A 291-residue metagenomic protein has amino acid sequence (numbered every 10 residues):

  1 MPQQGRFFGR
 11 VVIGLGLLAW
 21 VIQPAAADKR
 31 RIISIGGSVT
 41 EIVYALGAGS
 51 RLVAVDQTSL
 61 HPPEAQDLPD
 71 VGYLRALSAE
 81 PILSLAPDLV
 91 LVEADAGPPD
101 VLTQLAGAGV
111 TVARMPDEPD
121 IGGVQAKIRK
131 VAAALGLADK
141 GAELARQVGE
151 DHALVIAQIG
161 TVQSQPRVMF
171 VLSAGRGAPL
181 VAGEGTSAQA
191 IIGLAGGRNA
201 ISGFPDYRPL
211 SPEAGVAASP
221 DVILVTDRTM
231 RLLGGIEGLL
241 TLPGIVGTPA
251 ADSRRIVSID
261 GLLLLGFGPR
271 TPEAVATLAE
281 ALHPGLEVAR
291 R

Functional and structural regions predicted by a protein language model:
R10-W20: Bacterial N-terminal signal peptides
V21-A27: Boundary at the C-terminal end of the N-terminal hydrophobic targeting segment
D28-R31, D88, D100-R176, I201-G203 (+1 more regions): Extracytoplasmic substrate-binding proteins
R30-L85, L89-V101, R231, I236 (+1 more regions): A short, structured surface patch at a secondary-structure boundary
G36, A94-D95, D117, F204-Y207 (+3 more regions): Short secondary-structure boundary segments
A79-A86, S211-S219: Short helices/loops that flank or line small-molecule/ion binding pockets
P98-G107, V222-L240: A ligand-binding cleft/hinge motif common to bilobed small-molecule-binding domains
A182-Y207, D227: His/Asp/Glu-enriched short active-site or ligand-binding loop at hydrolase and phosphoryl-transfer sites
